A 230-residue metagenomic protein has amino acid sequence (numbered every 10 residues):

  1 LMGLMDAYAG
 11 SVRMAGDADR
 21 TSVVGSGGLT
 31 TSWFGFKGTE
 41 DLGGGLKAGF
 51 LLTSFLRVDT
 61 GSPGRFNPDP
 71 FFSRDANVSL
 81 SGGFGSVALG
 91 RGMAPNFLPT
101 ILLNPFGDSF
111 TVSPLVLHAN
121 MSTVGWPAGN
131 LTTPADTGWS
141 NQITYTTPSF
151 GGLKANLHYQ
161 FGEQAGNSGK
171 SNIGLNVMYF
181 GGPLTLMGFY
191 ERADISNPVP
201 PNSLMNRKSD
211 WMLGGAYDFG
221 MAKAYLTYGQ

Functional and structural regions predicted by a protein language model:
L1-S11, T21-G162, G169-S171, M178-T185: Outer membrane beta-barrel
G10-G16, L56-D59, A193-I195, G229: Short regulatory "switch" loops immediately downstream of catalytic or recognition motifs within protein catalytic
G16-R20, G125-A128, I195-V199: Extracytoplasmic loops and strand-loop junctions of Gram-negative outer membrane beta-barrel proteins
N167-K170, M205: Short glycine/proline-enriched turns and hinge-like loops at secondary-structure junctions
G174-Q230: Detector for outer-membrane/organellar transmembrane beta-barrel domains, recognizing the amphipathic beta-strand
